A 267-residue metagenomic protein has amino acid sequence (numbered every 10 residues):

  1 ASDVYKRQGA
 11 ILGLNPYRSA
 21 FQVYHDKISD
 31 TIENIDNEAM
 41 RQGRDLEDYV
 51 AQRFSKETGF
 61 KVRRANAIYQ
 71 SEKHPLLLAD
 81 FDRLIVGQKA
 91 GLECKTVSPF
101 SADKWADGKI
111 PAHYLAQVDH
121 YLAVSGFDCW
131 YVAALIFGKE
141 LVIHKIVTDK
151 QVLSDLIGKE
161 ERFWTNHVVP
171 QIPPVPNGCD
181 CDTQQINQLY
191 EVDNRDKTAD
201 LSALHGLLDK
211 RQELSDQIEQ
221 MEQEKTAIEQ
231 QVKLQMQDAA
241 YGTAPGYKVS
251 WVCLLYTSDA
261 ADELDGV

Functional and structural regions predicted by a protein language model:
A1-Q8, Y256-A261: Conserved small/polar residues in nucleotide/adenosyl-binding loops
D3-D26, L84: Conserved oxyanion/phosphate-binding beta-strand-loop segments in alpha/beta enzyme cores
Y24-A39, N194-K197, L207: A short, surface-exposed helix-loop junction/capping segment
A39-E47, A51: Nuclease catalytic cores
M40-R41, E57-V168: Nucleic-acid nuclease catalytic cores
Y49-R53, E57, H120, A227: Amphipathic alpha-helical segments that form well-ordered structural scaffolds and often line/cohere around active
K73, L92, E219-S258: Extended, charge-rich alpha-helical segments
L115, Q151-D216: Short, charged, low-complexity amphipathic alpha-helix
